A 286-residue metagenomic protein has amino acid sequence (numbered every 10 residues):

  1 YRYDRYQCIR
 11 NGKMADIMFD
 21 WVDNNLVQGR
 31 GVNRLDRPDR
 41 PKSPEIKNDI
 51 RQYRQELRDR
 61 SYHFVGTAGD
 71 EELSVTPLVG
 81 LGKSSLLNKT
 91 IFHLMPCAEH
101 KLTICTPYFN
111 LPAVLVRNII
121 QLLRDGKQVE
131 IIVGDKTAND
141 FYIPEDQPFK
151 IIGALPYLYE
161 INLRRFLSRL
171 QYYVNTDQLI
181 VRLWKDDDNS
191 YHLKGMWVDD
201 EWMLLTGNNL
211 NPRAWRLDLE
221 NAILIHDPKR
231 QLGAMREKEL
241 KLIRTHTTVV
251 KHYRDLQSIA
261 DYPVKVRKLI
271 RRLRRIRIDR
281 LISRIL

Functional and structural regions predicted by a protein language model:
Y1-L286: Charged, low-complexity intrinsically disordered terminal segments
